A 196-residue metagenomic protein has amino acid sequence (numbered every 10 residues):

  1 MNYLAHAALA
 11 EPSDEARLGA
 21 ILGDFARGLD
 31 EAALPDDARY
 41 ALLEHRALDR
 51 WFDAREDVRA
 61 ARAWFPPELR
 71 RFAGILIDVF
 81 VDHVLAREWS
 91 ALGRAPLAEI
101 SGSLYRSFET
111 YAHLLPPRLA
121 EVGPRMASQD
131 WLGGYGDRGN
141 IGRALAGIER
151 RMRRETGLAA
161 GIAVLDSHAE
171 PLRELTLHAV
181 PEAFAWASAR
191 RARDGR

Functional and structural regions predicted by a protein language model:
M1-G93, L165-R196: An N-terminal structural lobe/cap that precedes and organizes the functional/catalytic core across diverse proteins
A86, S90, R94, R106 (+1 more regions): Alpha-helix capping at helix-to-loop junctions
L97-A98: A contiguous, low-structure linker/loop signature
S101-A185, A189: An amphipathic alpha-helical core segment
